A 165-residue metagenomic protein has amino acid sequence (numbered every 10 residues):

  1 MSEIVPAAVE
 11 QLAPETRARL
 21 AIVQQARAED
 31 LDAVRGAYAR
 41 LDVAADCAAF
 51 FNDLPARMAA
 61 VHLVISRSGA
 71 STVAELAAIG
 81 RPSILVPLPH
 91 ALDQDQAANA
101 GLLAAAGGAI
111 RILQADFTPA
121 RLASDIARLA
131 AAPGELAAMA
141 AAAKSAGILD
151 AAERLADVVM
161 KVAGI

Functional and structural regions predicted by a protein language model:
M1-V64, A97-G101, A105, I112-R121: Donor-nucleotide binding loops and adjacent catalytic segments primarily of GT-B fold Leloir glycosyltransferases
F51-Q96: A donor-sugar binding/catalytic signature common to diverse glycosyltransferases and related nucleotide-sugar
S83, I110-R111: Hydrophobic beta-strand scaffold residues
H90-D93, P119, A146: Short, small-residue-enriched loops and turns at beta-alpha junctions that line or gate enzyme active sites
T118-L122, M139, A151-L155: Hydrophobic alpha-helical packing elements
L122, I126, A130, L155 (+1 more regions): Hydrophobic "lid"/C-terminal helical patch of Rossmann-like NAD(P)-dependent dehydrogenase/epimerase domains
E135-L149: A short, well-ordered alpha-helix in the C-terminal region of glycosyltransferases
I148-I165: C-terminal alpha-helical cap of glycosyltransferases
